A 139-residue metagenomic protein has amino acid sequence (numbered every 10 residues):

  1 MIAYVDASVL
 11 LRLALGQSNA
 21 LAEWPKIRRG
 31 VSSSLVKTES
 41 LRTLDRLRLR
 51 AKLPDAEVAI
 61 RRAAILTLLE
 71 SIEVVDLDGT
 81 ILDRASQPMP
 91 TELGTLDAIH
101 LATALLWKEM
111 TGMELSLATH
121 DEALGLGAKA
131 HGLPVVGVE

Functional and structural regions predicted by a protein language model:
M1-K37, L47-I60, E139: Short, well-structured N-terminal submotif of metal-dependent ribonuclease cores
I2, S33, L106-E139: Acidic, PIN/NYN-like endoribonuclease modules and their adjacent C-terminal/linker elements
V5, S32, D76, T95-A98 (+1 more regions): Short beta-strand scaffold positions
L10, V36, I81, H100 (+1 more regions): Alpha-helix capping/helix-boundary segments
R29-S32, D45-R48, D55-V75, P90 (+1 more regions): Anionic, Ser/Thr-rich low-complexity intrinsically disordered regions
E39, R84, L126-G127: Phosphate- and divalent-cation-binding pockets in alpha/beta enzyme and binding domains that engage nucleotide-derived
R42-L49, L105-L106: Short glycine/serine- and small hydrophobic-enriched flexible loop segments
T67-T91, A98-T103: Acidic catalytic patch
